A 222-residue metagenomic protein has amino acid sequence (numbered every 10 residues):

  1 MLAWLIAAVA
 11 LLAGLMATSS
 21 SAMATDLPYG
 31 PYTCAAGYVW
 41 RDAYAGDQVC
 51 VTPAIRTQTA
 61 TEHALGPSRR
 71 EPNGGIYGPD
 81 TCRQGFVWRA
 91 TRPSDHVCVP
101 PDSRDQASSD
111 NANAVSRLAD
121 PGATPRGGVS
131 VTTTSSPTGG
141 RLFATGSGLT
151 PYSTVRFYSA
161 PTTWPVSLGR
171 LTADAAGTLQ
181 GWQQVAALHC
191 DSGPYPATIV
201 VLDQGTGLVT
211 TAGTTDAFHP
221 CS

Functional and structural regions predicted by a protein language model:
M1-A24: Secretory targeting and sorting signals
T25-P31: Cleaved targeting-peptide boundary
P31, D47, A54-T59, H63-D80 (+1 more regions): Extracytoplasmic/secretory-pathway segments with low complexity and glycosylation-like composition
A35, V39-D42, W88-A90: Extracellular adhesion/carbohydrate-binding repeat motifs centered on closely spaced tryptophans
